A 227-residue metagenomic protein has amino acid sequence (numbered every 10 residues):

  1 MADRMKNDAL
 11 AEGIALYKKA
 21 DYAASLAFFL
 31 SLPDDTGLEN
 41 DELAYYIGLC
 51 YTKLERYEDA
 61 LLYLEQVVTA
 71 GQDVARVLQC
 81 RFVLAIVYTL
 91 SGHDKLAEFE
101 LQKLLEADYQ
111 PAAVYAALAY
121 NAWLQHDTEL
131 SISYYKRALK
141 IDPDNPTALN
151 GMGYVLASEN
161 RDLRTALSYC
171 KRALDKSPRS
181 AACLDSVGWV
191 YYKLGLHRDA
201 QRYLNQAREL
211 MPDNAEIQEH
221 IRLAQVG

Functional and structural regions predicted by a protein language model:
I14, L49, I86, Y120 (+3 more regions): Residue-level recognition of tetratricopeptide repeat
Y17, T52, T89, W123 (+2 more regions): Position-specific recognition of the canonical hydrophobic site in helix A of tetratricopeptide repeat
S31-D35, T69-Q72, Q102-E106, K136-K140 (+2 more regions): Conserved structural position within tetratricopeptide repeats
G37-L38, Q72-A75, Y109, P143 (+2 more regions): Short coil turns that delineate tetratricopeptide repeat
L43, R76-C80, V114, A148 (+2 more regions): TPR alpha-solenoid repeat register
Y46, V83, A117, G151-M152 (+2 more regions): Canonical tetratricopeptide repeat
